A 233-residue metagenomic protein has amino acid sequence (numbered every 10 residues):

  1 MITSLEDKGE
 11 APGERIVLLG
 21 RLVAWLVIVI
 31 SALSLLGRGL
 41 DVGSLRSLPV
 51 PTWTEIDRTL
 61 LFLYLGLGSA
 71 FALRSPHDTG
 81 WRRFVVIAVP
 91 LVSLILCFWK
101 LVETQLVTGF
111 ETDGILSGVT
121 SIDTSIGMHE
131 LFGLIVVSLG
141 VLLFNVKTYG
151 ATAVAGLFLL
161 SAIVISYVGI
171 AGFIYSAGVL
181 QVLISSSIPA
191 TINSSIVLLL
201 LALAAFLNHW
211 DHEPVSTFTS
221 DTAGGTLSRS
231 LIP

Functional and structural regions predicted by a protein language model:
M1-P233: Non-catalytic regulatory/interaction regions at protein termini and inter-domain linkers
